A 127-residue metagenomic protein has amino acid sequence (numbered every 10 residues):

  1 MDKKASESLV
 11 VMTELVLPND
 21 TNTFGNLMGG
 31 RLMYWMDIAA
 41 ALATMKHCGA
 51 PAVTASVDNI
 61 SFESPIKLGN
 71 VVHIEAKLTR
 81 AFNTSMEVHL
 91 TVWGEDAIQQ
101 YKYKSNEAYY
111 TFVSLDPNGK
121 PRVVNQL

Functional and structural regions predicted by a protein language model:
D2-S56, V113-L127: Hot-dog-fold acyl-thioester-processing enzymes
D2-V11, K67-L68, T79-L127: HotDog/MaoC-like acyl-thioester-processing domains
V16-D20, V57-S64, G94-D96: Short, well-ordered turn and helix-capping elements at secondary-structure junctions
L32, D37, A41-L42, S61 (+3 more regions): Generic secondary-structure boundary signal with a strong preference for alpha-helix termini
G49-P65, N70: Small beta-barrel nucleic-acid-binding modules, principally OB-folds
